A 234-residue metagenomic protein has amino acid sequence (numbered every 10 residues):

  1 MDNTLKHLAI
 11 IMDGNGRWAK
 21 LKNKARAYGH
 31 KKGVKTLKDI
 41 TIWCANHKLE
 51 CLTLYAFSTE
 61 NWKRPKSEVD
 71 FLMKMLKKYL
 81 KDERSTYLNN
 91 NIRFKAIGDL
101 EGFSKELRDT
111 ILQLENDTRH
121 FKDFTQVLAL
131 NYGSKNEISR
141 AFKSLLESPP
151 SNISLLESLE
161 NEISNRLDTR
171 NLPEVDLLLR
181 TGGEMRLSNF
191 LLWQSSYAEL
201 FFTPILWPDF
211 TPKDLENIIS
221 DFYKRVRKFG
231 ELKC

Functional and structural regions predicted by a protein language model:
M1-C234: Flexible, compositionally biased loop and terminal segments
